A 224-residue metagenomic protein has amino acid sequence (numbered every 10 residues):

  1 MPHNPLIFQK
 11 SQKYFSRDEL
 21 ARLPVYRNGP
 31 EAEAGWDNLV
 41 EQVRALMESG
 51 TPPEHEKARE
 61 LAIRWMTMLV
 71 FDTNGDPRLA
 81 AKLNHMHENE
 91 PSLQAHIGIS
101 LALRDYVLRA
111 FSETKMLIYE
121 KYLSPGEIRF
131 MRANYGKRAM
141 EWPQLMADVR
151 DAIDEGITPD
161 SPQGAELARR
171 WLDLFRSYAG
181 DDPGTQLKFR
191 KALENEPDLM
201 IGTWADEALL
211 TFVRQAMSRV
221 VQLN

Functional and structural regions predicted by a protein language model:
M1-N224: Amphipathic alpha-helical "stalk" segments
